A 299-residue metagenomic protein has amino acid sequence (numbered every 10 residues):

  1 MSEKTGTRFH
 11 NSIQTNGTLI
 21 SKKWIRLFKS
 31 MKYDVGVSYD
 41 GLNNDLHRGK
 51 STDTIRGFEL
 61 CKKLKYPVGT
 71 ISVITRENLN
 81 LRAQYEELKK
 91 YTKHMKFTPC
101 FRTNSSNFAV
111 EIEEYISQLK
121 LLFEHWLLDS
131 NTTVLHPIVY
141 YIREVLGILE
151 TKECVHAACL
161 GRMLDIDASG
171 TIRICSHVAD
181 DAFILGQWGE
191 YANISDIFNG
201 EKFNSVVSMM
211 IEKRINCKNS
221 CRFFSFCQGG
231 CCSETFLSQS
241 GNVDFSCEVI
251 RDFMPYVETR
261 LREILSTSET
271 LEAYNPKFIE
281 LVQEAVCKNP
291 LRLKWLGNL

Functional and structural regions predicted by a protein language model:
M1-F108: Radical SAM/AdoMet-radical enzyme domain recognition
I13, L122, G170: Conserved, mostly hydrophobic/aromatic
L81-E86, K90-K152: Long, K/E/R/D-enriched contiguous segments that form extended
Y115-G147, H177-R222, Q228: C-terminal accessory region of radical SAM enzymes
H156-L160: Short, small/polar residue-rich loop motifs at catalytic or cofactor-binding pockets
S169-T171, K213-L299: Radical SAM enzyme core and accessory elements
I172-S176: Beta-strand scaffold of nucleotide-dependent catalytic cores
